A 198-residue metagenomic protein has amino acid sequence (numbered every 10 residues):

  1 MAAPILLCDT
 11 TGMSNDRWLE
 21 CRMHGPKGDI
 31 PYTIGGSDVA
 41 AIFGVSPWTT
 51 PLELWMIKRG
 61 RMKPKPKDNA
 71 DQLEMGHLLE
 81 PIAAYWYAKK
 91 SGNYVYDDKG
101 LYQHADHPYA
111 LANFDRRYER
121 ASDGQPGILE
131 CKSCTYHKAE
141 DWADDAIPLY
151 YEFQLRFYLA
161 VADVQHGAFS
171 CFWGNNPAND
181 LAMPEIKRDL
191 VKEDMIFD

Functional and structural regions predicted by a protein language model:
M1-L78: Charged, glycine-rich intrinsically disordered N-terminal tails and low-complexity linkers that flank
L73, W86-F114, Y118-D198: Nucleic-acid nuclease catalytic cores
P81-A84: Basic, amphipathic N-terminal segments that precede the first structured/catalytic domain
